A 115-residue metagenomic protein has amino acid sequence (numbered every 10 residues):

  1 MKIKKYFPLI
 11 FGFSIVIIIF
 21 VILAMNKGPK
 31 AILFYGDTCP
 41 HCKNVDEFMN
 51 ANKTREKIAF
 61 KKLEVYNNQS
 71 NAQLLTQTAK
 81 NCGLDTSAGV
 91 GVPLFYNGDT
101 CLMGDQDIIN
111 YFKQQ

Functional and structural regions predicted by a protein language model:
M1-Y6: Positively charged n-region of N-terminal signal peptides that target proteins for export
L9-A24: Hydrophobic membrane-insertion alpha-helices, especially the h-region of bacterial N-terminal signal peptides
Y35-T38: Short pre-active-site segment immediately N-terminal to redox-active cysteine/selenocysteine motifs in thiol-based
C42-K57: Typically the conserved alpha-helix immediately C-terminal to a functionally engaged Cys/Sec in thioredoxin-like
D46-M49, A72, T76-A79, I109: Extracytoplasmic/secreted envelope proteins and their assembly/folding machinery, especially bacterial periplasmic
K57-L74: Thiol-based oxidoreductase modules, predominantly thioredoxin-like and allied folds used for disulfide exchange
Q77-D99: Short, structured active-site "lid" loops
G91-Q115: Non-catalytic, surface beta->alpha helical segment in thiol-disulfide oxidoreductase systems
